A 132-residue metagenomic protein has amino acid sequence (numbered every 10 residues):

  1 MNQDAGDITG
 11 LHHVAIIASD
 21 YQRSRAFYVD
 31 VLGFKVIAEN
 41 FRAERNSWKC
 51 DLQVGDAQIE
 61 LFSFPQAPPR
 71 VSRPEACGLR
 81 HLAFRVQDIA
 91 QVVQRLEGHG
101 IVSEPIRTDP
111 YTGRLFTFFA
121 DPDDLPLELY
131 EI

Functional and structural regions predicted by a protein language model:
M1, I37-E39, R45-S47, L61 (+2 more regions): A short, acidic/glycine-rich surface segment
M1-D7, D51, V93-I132: Vicinal oxygen chelate
M1-Q22, L79-F84: N-terminal beta-strand motif that seeds the catalytic metal site of vicinal oxygen chelate
G10, N46-W48, G78, G113: Exposed loop/turn and edge beta-strand positions of beta-sandwich/beta-sheet ligand-binding modules
I17-Q58: Core segments of cupin and vicinal oxygen chelate
F27, A90-R95: Short amphipathic alpha-helices within nucleic acid-binding modules
G55-A57, F62-F64, I132: Generic beta-structure capping elements
E75, L82-A90: Mid-chain, well-packed structural core segment of small domains
